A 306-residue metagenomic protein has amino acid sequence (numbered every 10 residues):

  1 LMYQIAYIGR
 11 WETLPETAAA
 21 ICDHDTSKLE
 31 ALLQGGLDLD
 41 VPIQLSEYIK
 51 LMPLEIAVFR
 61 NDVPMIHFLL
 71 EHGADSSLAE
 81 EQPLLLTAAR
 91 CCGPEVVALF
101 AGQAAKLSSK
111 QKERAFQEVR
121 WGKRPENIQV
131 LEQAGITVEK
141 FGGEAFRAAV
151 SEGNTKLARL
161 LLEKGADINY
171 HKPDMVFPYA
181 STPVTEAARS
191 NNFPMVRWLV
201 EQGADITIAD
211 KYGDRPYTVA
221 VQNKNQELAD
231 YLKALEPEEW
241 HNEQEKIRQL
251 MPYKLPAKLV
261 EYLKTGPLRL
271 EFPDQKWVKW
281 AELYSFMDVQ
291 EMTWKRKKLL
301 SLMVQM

Functional and structural regions predicted by a protein language model:
Y7-A19, P42-I56, L78-T87, S109-V119 (+3 more regions): Ankyrin-repeat boundary/"N-cap" motif
E12-T13, I49, Y212-M306: A surface-exposed partner-binding patch
K28, P64-M65, E95-V96, E126-N127 (+3 more regions): Conserved ankyrin/ankyrin-like repeat signature
E30-L39, H67-D75, A98-K106, Q129-T137 (+3 more regions): Ankyrin repeat domain, specifically the short helix-to-loop turn at the C-terminus of the second helix of each repeat
I56-W121: A generic tandem-repeat structural signature
T137-E139, F146-H241: Elongated, non-catalytic scaffold/linker segments and compositionally distinctive motifs
